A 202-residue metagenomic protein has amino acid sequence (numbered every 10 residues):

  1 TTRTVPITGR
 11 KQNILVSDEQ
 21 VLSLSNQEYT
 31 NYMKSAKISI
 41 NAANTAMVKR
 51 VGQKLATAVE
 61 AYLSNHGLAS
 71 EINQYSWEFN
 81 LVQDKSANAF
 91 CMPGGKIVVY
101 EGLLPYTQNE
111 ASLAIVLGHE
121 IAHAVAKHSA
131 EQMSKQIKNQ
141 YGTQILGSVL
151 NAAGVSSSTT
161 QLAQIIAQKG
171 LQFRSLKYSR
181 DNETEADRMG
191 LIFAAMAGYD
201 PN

Functional and structural regions predicted by a protein language model:
T1-N202: A Zn2+-metalloprotease active-site environment signal
